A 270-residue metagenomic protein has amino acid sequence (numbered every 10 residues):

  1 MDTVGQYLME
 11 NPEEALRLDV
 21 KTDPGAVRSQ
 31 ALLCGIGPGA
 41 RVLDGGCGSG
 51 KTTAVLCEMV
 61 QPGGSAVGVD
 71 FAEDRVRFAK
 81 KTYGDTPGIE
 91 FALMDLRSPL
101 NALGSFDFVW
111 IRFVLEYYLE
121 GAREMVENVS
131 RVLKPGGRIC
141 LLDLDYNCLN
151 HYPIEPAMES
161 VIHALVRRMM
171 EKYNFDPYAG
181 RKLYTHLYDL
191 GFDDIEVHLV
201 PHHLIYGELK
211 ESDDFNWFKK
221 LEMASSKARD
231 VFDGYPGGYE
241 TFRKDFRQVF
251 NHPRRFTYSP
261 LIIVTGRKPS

Functional and structural regions predicted by a protein language model:
D2-G25: Class I SAM-dependent methyltransferase Rossmann-like catalytic core, especially the SAM/SAH-binding loop
V4, E13-E14, H198-R255: C-terminal helical/coil "lid" or tail adjacent to the Rossmann-like core of SAM-dependent
K21-P38, V55: Conserved alpha-helix/loop element of class I SAM-dependent methyltransferases that forms part of the SAM/SAH-binding
L43-G45, S49-P99, E124: Class I SAM-dependent methyltransferase SAM/SAH-binding core
Q61, Y118-L119, L133-P135: Helix-to-beta-strand junctions that scaffold the AdoMet/dcAdoMet cofactor pocket in Class I SAM-dependent enzymes
L100-V109: A short acidic, Gly/Pro-enriched loop at the edge of an enzyme's catalytic core that lines a small-molecule cofactor
R123-R138: A short glycine-rich, Lys/Arg-flanked "PGG" loop and its adjoining helix->strand segment in the class I
C140-L209: Conserved catalytic/acceptor-binding region of the Class I
